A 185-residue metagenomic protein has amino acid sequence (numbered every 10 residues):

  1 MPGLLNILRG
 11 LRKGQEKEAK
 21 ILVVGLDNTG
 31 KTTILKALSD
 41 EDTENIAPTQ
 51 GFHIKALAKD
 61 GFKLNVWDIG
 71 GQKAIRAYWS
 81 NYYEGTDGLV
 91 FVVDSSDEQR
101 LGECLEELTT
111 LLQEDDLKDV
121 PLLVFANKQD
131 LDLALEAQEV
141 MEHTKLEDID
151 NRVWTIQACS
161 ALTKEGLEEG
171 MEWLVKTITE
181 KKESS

Functional and structural regions predicted by a protein language model:
M1-S185: TRAFAC-class small GTPase G-domain
